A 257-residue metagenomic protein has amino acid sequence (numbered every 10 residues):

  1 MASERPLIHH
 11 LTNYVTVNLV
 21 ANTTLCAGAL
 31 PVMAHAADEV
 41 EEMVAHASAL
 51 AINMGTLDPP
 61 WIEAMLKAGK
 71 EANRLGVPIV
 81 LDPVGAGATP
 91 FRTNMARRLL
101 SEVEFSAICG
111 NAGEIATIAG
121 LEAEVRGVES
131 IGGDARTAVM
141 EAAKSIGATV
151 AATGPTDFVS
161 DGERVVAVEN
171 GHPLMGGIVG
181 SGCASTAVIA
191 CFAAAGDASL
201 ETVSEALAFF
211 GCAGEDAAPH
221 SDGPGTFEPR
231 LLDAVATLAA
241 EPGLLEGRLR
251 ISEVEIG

Functional and structural regions predicted by a protein language model:
M1-L30: Glycine-rich phosphate/adenosyl-contacting loop at the front of the ribokinase-like
T23-G76, L81: Active-site cofactor/substrate anionic-group-binding motifs, chiefly glycine- and Lys/Arg-rich phosphate-binding loops
W61-G110: Glycine/small-residue-rich loop that forms an oxyanion/phosphate-binding "nest" at active or ligand-binding sites
R92-V165: Conserved phosphate/ATP/ADP-binding segment of small-molecule kinases
T117, V179-A208: Short, small-residue alpha-helix embedded
R136, M140, V166-V179: Short pre-catalytic strand/loop immediately N-terminal to key active-site residues, enriched for Gly-Thr
A138-A143, S199-G214, L232: Short, well-structured alpha-helical segments that form the helix of a local strand-helix-strand
C212-G257: Charged C-terminal helix
